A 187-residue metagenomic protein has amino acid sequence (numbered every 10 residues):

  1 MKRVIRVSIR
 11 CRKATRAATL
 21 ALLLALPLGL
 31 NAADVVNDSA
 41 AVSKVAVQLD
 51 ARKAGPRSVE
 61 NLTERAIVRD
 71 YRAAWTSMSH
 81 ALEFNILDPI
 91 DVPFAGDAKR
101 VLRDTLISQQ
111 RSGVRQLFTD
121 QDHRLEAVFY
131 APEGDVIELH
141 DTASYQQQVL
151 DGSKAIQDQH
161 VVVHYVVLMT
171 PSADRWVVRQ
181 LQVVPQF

Functional and structural regions predicted by a protein language model:
M1-K53: Amphipathic, hydrophobic N-terminal targeting peptides for secretion and organelle import
K2-R3, R12-K13, S77-L87, P185: Short N-terminal secondary-structure initiator segments
R3-R6, R10-R12, G29-L30, D34-N37 (+1 more regions): Exposed beta-sheet edge and beta->alpha loop/turn motif
V35-G96: Short, low-complexity N-terminal intrinsically disordered segments enriched in polar/charged residues
S58-L62, L87-Y130: Short solvent-exposed beta->alpha transition segments
A66-V68, V114-L117, E133, S153-Q157: Intrinsically disordered, low-complexity segments enriched in polar/charged residues with Gly/Pro, especially when
W75, A98, Y145-Q147: Residue-level detector of secondary-structure transition/capping positions
